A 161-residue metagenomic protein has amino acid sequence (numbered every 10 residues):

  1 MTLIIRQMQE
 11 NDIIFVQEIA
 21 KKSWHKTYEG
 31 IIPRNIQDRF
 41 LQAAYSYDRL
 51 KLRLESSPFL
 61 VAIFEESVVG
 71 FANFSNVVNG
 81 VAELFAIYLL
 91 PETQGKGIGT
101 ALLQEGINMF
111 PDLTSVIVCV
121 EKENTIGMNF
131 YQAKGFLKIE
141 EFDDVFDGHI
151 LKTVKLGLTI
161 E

Functional and structural regions predicted by a protein language model:
T2-I4: Extreme N-terminal starter segment of soluble prokaryotic enzymes
Q7-I13, E18-E92, L103-M109, E141-D144 (+1 more regions): Acetyl-CoA-dependent GNAT
S67, A86-Q104, E121-N129, A133: Conserved glycine-rich acetyl-CoA-binding loop
V77, S115-M128, Q132-K134, E140-E161: C-terminal "cap" of GNAT-fold acetyltransferases
K96, D112-T114: Short coil/turn segments at alpha/beta junctions that flank glycine-rich nucleotide-binding fingerprints
